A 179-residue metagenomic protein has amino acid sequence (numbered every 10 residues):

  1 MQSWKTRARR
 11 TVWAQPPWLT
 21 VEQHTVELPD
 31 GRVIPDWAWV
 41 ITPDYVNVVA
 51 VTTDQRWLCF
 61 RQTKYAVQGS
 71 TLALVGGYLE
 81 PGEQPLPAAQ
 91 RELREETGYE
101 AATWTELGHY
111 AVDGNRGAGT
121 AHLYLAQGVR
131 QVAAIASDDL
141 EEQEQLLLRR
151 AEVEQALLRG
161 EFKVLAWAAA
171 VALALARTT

Functional and structural regions predicted by a protein language model:
M1-T11: A short, amphipathic edge element
R9-N47, T53: Acidic, metal-coordinating catalytic segment for phosphate/diphosphate chemistry, firing primarily on the Nudix
T11-P17, P29, Y65, Y110-H122: Acidic pyrophosphate-coordinating catalytic loop
P35, Y45-N47, T52, G77-A166: Unchanged
T42-A73: A glycine-rich, hydrophobic loop/mini-helix early in the fold
W167-T179: Short, amphipathic C-terminal "tail helix"
